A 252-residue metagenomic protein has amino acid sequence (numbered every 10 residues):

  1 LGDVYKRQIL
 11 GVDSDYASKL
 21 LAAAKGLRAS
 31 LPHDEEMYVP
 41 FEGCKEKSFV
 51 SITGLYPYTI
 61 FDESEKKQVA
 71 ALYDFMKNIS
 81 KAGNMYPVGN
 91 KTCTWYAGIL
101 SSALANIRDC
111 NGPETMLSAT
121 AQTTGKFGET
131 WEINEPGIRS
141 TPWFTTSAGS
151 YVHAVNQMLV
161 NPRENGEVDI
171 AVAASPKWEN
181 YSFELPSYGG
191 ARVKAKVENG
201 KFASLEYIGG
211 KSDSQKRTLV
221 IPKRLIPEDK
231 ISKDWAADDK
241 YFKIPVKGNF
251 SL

Functional and structural regions predicted by a protein language model:
L1-Y5: Short, small-residue-biased leader/transition segments that mark boundaries at the very start of proteins
Q8-E167: Active-site core of glycosidic bond-cleaving carbohydrate-active enzymes
N111-F250: Non-catalytic C-terminal accessory modules of carbohydrate-active enzymes
